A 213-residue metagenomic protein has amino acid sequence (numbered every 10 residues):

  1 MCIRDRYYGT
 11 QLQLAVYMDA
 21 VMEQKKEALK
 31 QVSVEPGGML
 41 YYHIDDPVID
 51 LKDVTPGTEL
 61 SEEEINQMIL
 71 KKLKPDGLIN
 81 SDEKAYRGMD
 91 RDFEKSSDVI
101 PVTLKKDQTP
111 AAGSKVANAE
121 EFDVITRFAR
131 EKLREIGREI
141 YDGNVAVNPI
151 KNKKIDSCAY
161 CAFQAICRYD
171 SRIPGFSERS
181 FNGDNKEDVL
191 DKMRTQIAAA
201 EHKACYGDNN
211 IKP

Functional and structural regions predicted by a protein language model:
R4-P213: Structural signature of nuclease core domains in nucleic-acid processing machines
